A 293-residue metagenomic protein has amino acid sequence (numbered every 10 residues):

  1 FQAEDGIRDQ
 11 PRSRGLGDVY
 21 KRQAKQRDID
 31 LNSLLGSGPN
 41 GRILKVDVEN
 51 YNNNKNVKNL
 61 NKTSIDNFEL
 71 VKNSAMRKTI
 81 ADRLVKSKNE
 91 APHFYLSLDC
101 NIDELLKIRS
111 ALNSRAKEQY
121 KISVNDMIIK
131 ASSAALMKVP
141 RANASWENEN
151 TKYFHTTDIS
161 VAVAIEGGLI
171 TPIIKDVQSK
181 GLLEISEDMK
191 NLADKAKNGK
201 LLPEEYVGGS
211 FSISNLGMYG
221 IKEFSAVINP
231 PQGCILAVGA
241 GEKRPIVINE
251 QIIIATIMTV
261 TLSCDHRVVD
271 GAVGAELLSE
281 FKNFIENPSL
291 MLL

Functional and structural regions predicted by a protein language model:
F1-Y20: Single conserved hydrophobic/aromatic residue that forms the stacking wall/gate of nucleotide- or nucleobase-binding
L16-Y20, I43-L44, V48: Generic detector of short, aliphatic-rich beta-strand segments that form the cores of beta-sheets in diverse domain
R27-D30, P39-R42, V46-D47, N56-L293: C-terminal catalytic/motor cores of large multi-domain enzyme assemblies
